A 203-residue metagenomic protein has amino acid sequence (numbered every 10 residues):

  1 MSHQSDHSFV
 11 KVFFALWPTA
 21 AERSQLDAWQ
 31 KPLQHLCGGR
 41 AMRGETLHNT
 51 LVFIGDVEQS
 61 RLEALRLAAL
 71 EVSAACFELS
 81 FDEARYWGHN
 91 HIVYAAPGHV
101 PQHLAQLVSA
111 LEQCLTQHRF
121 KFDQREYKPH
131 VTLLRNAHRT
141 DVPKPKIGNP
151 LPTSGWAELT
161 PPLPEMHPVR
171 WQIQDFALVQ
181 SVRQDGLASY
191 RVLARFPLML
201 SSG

Functional and structural regions predicted by a protein language model:
M1-G203: Histidine-dependent nucleotide/RNA phosphoesterase domain, centered on the 2H-phosphoesterase fold with its duplicated
